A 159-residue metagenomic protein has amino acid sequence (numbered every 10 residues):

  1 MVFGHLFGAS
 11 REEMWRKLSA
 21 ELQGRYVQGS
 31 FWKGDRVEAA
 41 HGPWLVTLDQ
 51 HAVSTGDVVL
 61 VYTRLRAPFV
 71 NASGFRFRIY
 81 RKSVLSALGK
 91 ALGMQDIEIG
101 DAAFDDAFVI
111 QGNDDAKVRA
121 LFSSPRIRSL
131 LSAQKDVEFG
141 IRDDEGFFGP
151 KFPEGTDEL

Functional and structural regions predicted by a protein language model:
V2-H5, E13-T47, H51-L159: Charged, low-complexity intrinsically disordered regions
A9: Nucleic-acid processing machinery
